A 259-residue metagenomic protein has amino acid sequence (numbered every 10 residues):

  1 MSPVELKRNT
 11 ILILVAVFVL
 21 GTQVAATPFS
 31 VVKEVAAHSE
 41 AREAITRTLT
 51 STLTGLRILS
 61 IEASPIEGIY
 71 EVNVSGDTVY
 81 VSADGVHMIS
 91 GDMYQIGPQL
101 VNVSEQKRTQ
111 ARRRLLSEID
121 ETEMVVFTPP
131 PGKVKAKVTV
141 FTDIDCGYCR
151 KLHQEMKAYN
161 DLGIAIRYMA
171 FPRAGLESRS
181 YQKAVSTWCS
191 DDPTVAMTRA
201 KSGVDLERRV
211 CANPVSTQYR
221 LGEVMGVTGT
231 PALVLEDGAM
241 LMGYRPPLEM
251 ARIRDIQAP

Functional and structural regions predicted by a protein language model:
S2-L115: N-terminal targeting signals for export/organelle localization
A41, K151, P214-T217: Residue-level preference for nonpolar/small residues embedded in alpha-helices
E43, R47, S51, T139 (+4 more regions): Solvent-exposed, polar/charged alpha-helical surfaces in well-ordered, non-transmembrane soluble domains, broadly
L59-S60, E67-N73, D77-Y80, D84-V101 (+1 more regions): Thiol/selenol-based redox catalytic cores and closely related redox-interacting motifs
Q110, E121, I253, A258-P259: Extracytoplasmic and endomembrane cell-envelope/extracellular-matrix remodeling and assembly machinery
L116-A136: A short beta-strand-turn-helix
T128, V134-V210, E223-T228, D255-P259: Structural alpha/beta surface segment adjacent to cysteine/selenocysteine redox centers across thiol/disulfide enzymes
